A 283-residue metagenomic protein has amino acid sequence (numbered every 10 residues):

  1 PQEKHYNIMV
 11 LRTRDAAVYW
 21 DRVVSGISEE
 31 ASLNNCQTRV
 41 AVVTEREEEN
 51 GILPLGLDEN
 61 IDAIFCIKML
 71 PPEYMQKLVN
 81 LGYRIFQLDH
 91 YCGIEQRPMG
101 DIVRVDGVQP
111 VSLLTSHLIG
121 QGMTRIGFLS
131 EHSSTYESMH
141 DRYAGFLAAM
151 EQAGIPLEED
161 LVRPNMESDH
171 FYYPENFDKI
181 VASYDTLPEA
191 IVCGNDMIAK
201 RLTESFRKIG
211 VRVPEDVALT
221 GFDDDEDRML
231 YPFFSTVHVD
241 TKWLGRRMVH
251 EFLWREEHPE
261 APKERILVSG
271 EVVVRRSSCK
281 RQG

Functional and structural regions predicted by a protein language model:
P1-S116, V181-T186: Alpha-helical recognition/docking segments in bacterial nutrient-uptake and carbohydrate-utilization systems
R12-R22, V40-E49, I102-L113, L129-F177 (+4 more regions): Hinge/beta->alpha junction and helix N-cap segments in small-molecule ligand-binding domains
L33-N34, M150-L157, D185, K208-V213: Short helix-capping segments at alpha-helix termini
D62, M123-I126, E189: Short acidic/polar active-site loop segments enriched in Thr and Asp
G100, P174-G283: Flexible loop/turn connectors
R125, L157-L161, R212-A218: Short acidic capping loops at alpha-helix termini that bridge into adjacent secondary structure
